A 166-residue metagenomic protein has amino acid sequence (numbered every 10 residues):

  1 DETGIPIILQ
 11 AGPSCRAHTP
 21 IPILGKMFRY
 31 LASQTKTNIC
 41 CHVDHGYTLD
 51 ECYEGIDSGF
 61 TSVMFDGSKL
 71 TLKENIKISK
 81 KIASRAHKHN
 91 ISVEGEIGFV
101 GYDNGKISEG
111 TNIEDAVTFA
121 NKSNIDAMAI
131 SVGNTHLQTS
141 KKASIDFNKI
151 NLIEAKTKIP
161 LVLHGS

Functional and structural regions predicted by a protein language model:
D1-C15, I21-C40, G46-L163: Alpha/beta enzyme core
